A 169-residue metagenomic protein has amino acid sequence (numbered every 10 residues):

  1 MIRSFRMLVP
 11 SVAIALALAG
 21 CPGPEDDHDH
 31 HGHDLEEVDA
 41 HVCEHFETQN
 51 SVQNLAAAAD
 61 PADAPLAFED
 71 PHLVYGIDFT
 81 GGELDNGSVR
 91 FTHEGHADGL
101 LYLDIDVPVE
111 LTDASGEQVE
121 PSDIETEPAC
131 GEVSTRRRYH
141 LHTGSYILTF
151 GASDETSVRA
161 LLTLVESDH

Functional and structural regions predicted by a protein language model:
M1-S11: Bacterial N-terminal signal peptides that target proteins for export
A17-G20: C-terminal motif of bacterial Sec signal peptides marking the signal peptidase cleavage site
P22-E25: Bacterial signal peptide processing site
H31-D85, H169: Non-catalytic extracellular/lumenal accessory regions of secreted precursors
L84-N86, T92-L100: Extended extracellular/luminal ectodomain segments enriched in beta-structured repeat modules
A97-G99, Y139-D154: Noncatalytic modules at the cell exterior or secretory-pathway interfaces, chiefly beta-strand-rich lectin/adhesion
D106-S122: Short, surface-exposed beta-strand/strand-loop-strand elements in extracellular ectodomains
A152-S167: Edge beta-strands of jelly-roll/beta-sandwich modules across compartments, strongly enriched in secreted/luminal
